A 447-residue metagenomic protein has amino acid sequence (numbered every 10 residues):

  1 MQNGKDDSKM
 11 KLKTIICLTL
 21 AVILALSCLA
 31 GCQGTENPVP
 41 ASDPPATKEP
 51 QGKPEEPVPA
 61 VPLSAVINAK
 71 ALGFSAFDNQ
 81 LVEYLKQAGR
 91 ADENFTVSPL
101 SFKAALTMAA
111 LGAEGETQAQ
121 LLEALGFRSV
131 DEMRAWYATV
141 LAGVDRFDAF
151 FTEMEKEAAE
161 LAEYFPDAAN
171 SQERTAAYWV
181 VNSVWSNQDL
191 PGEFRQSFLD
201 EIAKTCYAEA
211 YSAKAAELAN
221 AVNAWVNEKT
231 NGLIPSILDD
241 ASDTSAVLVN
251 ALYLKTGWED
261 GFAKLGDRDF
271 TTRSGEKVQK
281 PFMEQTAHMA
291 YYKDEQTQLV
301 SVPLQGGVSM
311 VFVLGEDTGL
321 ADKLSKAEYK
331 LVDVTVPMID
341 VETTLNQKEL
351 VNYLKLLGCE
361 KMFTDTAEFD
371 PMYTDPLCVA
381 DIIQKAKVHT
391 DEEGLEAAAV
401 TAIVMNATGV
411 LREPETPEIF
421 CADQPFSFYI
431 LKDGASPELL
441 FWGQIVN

Functional and structural regions predicted by a protein language model:
M1-K9: Short, Lys/Arg-enriched N-terminal segments with co-localized hydrophobic residues within the first ~10-30 amino acids
K5, I16-C17, L24, C28-Y211: Detector for small/aliphatic-rich hydrophobic stretches
K11-I15, T19: Bacterial Sec-dependent N-terminal signal peptides
A71, S75, P99, G115 (+5 more regions): Conserved structured core elements
D92, D131-L314, S325-R412: Non-catalytic, conformational "gating/processing" segments within enzyme and secreted inhibitor domains
T96, A104, S183, M310-V313 (+2 more regions): Structural recognition of the beta-strand scaffold that forms the well-ordered cores of secreted hydrolase catalytic
A386, E392-N447: C-terminal soluble interaction/assembly domains
